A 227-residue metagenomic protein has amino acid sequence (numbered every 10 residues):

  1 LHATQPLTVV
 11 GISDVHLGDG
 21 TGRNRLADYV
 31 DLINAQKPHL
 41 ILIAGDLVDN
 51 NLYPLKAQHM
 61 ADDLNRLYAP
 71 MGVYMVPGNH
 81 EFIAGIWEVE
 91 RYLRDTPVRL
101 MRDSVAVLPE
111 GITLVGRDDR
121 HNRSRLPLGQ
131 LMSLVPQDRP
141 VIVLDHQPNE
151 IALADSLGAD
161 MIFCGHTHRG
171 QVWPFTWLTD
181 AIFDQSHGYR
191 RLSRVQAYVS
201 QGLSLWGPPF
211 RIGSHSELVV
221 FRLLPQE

Functional and structural regions predicted by a protein language model:
L1-E227: Soluble catalytic domains of enzymes that build or remodel membrane lipids, polysaccharides, and related
